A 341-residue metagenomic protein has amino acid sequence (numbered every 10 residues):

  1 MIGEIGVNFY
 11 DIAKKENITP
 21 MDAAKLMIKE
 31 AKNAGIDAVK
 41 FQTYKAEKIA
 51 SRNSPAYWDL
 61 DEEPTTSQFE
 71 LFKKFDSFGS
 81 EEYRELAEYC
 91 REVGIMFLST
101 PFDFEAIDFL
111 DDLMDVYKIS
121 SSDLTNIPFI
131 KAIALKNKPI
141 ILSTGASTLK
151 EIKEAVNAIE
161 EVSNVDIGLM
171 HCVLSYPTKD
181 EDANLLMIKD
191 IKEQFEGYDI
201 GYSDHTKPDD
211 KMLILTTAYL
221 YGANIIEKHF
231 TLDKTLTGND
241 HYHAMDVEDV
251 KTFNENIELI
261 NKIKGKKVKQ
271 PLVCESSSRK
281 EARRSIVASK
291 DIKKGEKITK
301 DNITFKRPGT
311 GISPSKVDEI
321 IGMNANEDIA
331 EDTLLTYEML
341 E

Functional and structural regions predicted by a protein language model:
M1-E341: Catalytic cores and adjacent flexible loops of soluble metabolic enzymes that perform enolate/carbanion chemistry on
